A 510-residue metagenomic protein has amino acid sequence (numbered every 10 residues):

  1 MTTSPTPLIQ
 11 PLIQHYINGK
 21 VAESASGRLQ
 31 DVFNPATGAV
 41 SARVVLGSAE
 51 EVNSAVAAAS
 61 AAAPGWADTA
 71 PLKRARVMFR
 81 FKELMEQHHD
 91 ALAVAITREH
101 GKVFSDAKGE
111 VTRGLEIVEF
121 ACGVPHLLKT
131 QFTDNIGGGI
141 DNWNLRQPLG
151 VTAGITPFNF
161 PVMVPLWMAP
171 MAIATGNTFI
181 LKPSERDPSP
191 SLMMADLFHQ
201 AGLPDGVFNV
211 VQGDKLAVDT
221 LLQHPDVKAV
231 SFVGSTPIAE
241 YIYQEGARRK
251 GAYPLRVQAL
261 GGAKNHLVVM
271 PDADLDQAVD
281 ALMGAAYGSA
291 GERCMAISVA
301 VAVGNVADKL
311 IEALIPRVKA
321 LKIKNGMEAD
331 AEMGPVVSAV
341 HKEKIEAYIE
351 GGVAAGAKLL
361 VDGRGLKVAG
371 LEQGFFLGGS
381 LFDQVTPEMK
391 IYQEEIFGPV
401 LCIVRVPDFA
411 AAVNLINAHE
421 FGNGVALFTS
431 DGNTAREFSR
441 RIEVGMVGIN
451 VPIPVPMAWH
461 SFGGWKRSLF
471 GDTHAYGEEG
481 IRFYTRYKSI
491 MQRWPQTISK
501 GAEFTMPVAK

Functional and structural regions predicted by a protein language model:
M1-A36: Hydrophobic face of amphipathic alpha-helices that form TPR/SEL1-like repeat modules and related alpha-solenoid
T37-R43, L203, V227, K322 (+3 more regions): Conserved C-terminal structural/oligomerization subdomain of aldehyde/semialdehyde dehydrogenase
G38, R74, I96, V118 (+9 more regions): Residue-level signal for inorganic ion chemistry
A39-K129, G139: Glycine-rich loop-to-alpha-helix module at the N-terminal edge of alpha/beta enzyme cores
S41-G47, A62-D68, G154, H266-M270 (+5 more regions): Short, well-ordered beta-strand elements within core beta-sheets of diverse protein domains
T130-Q277, D330, V406, G471: Rossmann-like NAD(P) dinucleotide-binding subdomain of oxidoreductase/dehydrogenase enzymes
T178-I180, L359, M446: A short hydrophobic/small-residue beta-strand
G202, P237-T386, I449, Q496-K500 (+1 more regions): ALDH superfamily catalytic-core signature
